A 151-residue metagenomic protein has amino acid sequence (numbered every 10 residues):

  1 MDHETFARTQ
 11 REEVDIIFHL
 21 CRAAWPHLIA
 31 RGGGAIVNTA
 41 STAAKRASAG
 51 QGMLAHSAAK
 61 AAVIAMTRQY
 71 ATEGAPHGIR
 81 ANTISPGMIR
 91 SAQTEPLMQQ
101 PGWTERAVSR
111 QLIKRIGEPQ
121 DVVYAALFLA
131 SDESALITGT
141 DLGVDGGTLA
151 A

Functional and structural regions predicted by a protein language model:
D2-H19, V37, V63, I113: Catalytic Tyr-X3-Lys loop
C21, A59, T67: Active-site helix of classical SDR
P26, R68, T72-E73, A135: Alpha-helical segment proximal to the catalytic Tyr-Lys
S41: Residue(s) in the substrate-gating loop at a strand-loop-helix junction that position the organic substrate next
K45, A81, S85-P96: Short, flexible catalytic-loop segment of classical short-chain dehydrogenase/reductase
A75-R80, I137-G139: Short, small/polar-rich loop/turn modules that mediate ligand/substrate recognition or access, typified
Q111-V122, E133: A conserved structural motif in NAD(P)-dependent oxidoreductases
A126-L127, T138-A151: Short C-terminal tail/terminal secondary-structure segment of NAD(P)H-dependent dehydrogenase/reductase domains
